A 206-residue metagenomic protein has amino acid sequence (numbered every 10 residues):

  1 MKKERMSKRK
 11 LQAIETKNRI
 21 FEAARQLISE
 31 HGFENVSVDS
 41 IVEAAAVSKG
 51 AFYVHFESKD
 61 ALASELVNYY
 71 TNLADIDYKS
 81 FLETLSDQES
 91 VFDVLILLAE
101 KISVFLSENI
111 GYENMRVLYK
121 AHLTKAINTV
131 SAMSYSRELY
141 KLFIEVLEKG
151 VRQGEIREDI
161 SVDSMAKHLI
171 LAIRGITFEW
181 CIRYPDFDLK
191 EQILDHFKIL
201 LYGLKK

Functional and structural regions predicted by a protein language model:
M1-E4, L97-V104, K141, E145-Q153 (+3 more regions): C-terminal peripheral helix-coil segments that are non-catalytic and often amphipathic
M1-H31, N35-A44, A61: Basic, helix-initiating cap at the start of DNA-binding domains
A13, K17, F21, A63 (+6 more regions): Amphipathic, non-transmembrane alpha-helical scaffold segments
I28, S37-V38, K49, K59 (+2 more regions): Amphipathic alpha-helical segments enriched in hydrophobic/aromatic and basic residues that form the DNA-contacting
A46-F56: Short hydrophobic/aromatic patch on the recognition helix
E65, K79-N109, A166-L169, K190: Hydrophobic alpha-helical connector segments
D93, S131-R137, R152-H168, D188-E191: All-alpha amphipathic helical-bundle segments outside canonical DNA-binding/catalytic cores that form hydrophobic
S103-I144: Short secondary-structure transition hinges
